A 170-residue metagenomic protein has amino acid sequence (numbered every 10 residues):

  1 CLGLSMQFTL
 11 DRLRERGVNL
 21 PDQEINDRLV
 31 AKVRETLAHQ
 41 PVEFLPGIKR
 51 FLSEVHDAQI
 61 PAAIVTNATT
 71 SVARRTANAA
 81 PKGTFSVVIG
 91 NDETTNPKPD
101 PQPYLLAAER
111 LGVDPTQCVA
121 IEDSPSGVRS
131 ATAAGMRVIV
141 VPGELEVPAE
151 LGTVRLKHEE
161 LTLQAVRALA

Functional and structural regions predicted by a protein language model:
C1-A58, S71-R74: N-terminal helical cap/lid subdomain that shapes the substrate entry/recognition surface in HAD-like hydrolases
R50-H56, I60, T69-A170: Asp-based, Mg2+/Mn2+-dependent phosphohydrolase catalytic module
A63: Conserved serine/cysteine hydrolase catalytic core
T66: Catalytic nucleophile serine of serine hydrolases, specifically the conserved "nucleophile elbow" pentapeptide
